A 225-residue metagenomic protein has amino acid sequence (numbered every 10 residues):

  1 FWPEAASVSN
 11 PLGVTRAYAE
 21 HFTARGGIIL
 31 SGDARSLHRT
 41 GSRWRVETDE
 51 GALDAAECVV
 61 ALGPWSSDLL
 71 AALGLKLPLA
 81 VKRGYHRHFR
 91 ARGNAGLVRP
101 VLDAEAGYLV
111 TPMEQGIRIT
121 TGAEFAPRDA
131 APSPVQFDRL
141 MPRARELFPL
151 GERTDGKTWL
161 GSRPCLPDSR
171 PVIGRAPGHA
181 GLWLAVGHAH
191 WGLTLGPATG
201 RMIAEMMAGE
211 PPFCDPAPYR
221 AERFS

Functional and structural regions predicted by a protein language model:
F1-E57: Helical element adjacent to the flavin cofactor pocket in flavoenzyme catalytic cores
P11, A104-E105, R145-S225: C-terminal catalytic lobe of FAD-dependent flavoproteins
Y18, S66-L69, T199-G200: PAPS/PAP-binding and catalytic site of the sulfotransferase fold
H21-R25, A72, M202, M206-E210: Active-site catalytic microenvironments for nucleophilic, acid-base chemistry
G26-I28, I117, L182: Short, conserved active-site loop motifs that form the nucleotide-linked donor/cofactor pocket
A52-A180: Active-site substrate-recognition segment that forms the wall of the catalytic cavity or substrate channel
